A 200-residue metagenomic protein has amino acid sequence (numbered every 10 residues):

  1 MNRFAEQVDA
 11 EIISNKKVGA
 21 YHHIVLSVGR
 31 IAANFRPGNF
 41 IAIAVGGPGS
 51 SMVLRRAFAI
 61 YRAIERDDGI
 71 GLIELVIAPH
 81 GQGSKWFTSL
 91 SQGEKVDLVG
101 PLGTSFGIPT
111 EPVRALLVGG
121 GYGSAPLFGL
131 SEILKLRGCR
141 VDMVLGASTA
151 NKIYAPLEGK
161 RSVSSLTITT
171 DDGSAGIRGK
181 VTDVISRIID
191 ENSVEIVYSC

Functional and structural regions predicted by a protein language model:
M1-Q92, S148: Ferredoxin-reductase
Q82-C200: FNR/FR-type flavoprotein reductase catalytic core
